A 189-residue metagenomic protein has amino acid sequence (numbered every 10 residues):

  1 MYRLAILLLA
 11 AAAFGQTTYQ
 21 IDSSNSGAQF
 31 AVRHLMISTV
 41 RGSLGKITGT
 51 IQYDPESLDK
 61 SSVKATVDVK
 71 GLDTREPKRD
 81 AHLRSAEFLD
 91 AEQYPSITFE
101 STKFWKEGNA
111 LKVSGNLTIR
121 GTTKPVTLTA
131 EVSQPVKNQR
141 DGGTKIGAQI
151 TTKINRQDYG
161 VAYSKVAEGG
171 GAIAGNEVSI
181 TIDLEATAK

Functional and structural regions predicted by a protein language model:
R3-A13: Sec-dependent N-terminal signal peptides
G15-K189: Low-complexity, acidic/polar, glycine-enriched regions of mature
